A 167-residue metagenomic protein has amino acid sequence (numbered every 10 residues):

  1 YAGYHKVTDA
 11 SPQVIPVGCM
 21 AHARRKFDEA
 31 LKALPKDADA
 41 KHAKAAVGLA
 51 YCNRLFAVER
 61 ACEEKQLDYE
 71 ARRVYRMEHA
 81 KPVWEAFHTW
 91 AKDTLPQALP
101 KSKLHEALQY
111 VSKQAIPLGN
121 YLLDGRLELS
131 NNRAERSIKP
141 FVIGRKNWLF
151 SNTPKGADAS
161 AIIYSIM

Functional and structural regions predicted by a protein language model:
Y1-M167: Catalytic center-proximal scaffold of phosphoryl-transfer enzymes
